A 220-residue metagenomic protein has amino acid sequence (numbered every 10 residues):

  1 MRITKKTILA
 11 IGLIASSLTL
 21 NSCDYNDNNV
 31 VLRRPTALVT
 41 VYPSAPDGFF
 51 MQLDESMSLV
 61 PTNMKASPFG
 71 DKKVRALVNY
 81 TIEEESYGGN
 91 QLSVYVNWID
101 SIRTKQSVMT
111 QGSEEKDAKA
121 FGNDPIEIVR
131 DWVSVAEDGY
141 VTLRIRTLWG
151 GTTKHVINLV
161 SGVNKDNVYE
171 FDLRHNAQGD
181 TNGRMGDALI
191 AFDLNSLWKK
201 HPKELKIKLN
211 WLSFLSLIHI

Functional and structural regions predicted by a protein language model:
L18-S22: C-terminal motif of bacterial Sec signal peptides marking the signal peptidase cleavage site
N26-P46: Structural detector for short beta-strands of small beta-barrel domains
S56-P68: Beta-strand/loop nucleic-acid-binding surfaces
P68-N90, V94: Flexible glycine-rich surface loops and low-complexity tracts that mediate binding to linear polymers
S86-V141, R146: Surface-exposed beta-loop interaction hotspot
V129-T181: Short helix-loop boundary/capping segments
A177-L205, L212-F214: Short, solvent-exposed, Trp/other aromatic-anchored flexible loops in extracytoplasmic proteins
I218-I220: Conserved small/polar residues in nucleotide/adenosyl-binding loops
